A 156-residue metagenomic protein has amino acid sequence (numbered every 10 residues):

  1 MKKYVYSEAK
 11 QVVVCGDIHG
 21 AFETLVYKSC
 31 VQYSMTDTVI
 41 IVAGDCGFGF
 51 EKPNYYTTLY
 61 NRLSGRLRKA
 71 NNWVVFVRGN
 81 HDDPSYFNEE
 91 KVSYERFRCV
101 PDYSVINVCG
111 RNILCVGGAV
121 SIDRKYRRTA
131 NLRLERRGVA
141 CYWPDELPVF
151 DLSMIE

Functional and structural regions predicted by a protein language model:
K2-A9, C15, G20-V108: Core catalytic region of metal-dependent phosphoesterases/phosphodiesterases, especially metallo-beta-lactamase-like
R111-E156: Active-site-proximal loop/helix segment associated with metal-binding centers of metalloenzymes
